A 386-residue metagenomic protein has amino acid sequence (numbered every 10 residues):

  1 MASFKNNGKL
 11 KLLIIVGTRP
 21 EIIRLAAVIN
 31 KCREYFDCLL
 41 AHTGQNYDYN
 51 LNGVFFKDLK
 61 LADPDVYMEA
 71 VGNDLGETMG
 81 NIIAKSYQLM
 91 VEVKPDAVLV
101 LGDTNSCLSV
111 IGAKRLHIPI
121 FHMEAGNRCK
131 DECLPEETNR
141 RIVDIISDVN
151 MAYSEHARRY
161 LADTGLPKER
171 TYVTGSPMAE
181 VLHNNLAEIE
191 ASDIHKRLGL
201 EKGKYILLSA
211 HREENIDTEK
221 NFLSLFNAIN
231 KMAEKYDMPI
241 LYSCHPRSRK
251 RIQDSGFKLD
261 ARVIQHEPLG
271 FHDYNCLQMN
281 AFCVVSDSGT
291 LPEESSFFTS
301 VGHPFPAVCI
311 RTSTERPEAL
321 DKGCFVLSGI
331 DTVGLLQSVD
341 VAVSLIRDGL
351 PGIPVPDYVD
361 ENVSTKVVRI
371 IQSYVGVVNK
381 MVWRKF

Functional and structural regions predicted by a protein language model:
M1-M238, S248-F386: Nucleotide-activated sugar donor-binding and catalytic core shared by glycosyltransferases and related lipid-linked
